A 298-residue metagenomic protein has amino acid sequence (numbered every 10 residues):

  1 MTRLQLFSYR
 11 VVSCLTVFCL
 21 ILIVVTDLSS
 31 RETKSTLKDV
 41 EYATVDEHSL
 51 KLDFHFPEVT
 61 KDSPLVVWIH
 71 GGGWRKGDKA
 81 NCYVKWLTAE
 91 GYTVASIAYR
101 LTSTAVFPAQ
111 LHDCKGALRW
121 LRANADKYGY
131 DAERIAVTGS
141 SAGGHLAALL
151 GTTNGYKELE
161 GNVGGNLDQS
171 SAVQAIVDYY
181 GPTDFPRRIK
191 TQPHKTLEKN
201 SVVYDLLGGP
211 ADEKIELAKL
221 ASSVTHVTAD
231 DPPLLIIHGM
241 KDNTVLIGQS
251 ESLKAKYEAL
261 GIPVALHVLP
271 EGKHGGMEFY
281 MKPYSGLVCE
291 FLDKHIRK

Functional and structural regions predicted by a protein language model:
R31-T60: N-terminal cap/lid segment of alpha/beta-hydrolase-fold proteins
D62-G71: Short beta-strand element of the alpha/beta-hydrolase
D78-K79, A95-A132, E278-F279, P283: Catalytic nucleophile-loop/oxyanion-hole region of alpha/beta-hydrolase and closely related hydrolase-like folds
K79-A95: Short amphipathic alpha-helix adjacent to the substrate-entry channel of hydrolases
R119, A123-T191: Primarily recognizes the serine-hydrolase "nucleophile elbow" in alpha/beta-hydrolase and SGNH/GDSL folds
L159, G164, R187-H226, P232: Mobile cap/lid helix-loop segments that gate and shape the active-site cleft of serine hydrolases
I236-H238, D242: Short beta-strand/loop motif that positions the catalytic acidic residue of the alpha/beta-hydrolase fold
T244-Q249: Conserved alpha/beta-hydrolase "acid-adjacent" motif
